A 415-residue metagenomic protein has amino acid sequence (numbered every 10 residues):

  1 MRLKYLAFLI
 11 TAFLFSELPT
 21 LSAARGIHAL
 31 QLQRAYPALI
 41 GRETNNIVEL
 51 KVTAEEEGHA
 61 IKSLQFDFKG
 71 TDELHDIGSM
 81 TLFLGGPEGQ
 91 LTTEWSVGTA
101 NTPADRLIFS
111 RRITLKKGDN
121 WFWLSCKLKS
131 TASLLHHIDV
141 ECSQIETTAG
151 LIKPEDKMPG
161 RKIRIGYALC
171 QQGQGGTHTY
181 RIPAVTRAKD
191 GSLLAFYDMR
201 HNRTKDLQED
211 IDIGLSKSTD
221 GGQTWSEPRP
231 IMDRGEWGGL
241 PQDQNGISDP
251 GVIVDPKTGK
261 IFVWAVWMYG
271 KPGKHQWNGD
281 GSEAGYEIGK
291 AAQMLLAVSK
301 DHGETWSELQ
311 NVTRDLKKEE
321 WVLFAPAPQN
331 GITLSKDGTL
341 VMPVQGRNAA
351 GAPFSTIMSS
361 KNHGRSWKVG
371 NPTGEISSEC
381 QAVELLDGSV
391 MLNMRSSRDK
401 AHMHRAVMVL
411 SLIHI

Functional and structural regions predicted by a protein language model:
M1-A7: Bacterial N-terminal signal peptides that target proteins for export
A7-E17: Bacterial N-terminal signal peptides
L9, S63-Q65, P183: Short, solvent-exposed linear motifs at loop/edge-of-secondary-structure regions
L18-S22: Sec/Tat signal peptide C-region and signal peptidase I cleavage site
A23-A24, M358: Disordered, low-complexity tails and leader-like regions
A24-R164: Exposed, polar/acidic Ser/Thr-rich sequence context and nearby capping/turn residues that mark flexible linkers
R42, P87, E94-D105, G118-W123 (+2 more regions): Asp-box/BNR beta-propeller blade signature and adjacent active/binding-site loops in extracellular glycan-interacting
